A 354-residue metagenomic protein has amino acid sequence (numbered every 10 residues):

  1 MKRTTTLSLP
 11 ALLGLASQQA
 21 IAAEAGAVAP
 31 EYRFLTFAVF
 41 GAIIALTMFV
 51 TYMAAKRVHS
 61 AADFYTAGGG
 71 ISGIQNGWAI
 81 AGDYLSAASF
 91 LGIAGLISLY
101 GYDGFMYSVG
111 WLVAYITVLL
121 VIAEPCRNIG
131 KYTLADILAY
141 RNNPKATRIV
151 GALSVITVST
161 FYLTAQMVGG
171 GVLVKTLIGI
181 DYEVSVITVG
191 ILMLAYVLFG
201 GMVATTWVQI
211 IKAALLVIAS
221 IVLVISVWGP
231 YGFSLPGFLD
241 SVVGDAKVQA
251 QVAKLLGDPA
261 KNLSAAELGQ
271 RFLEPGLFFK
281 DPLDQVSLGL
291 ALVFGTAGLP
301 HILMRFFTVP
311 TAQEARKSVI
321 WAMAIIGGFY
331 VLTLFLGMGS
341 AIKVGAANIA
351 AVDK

Functional and structural regions predicted by a protein language model:
R3-T5, G14, E24-F90, V197-G200: Membrane-interface "cap" regions at the ends of multi-pass membrane proteins
Q18-A22: Sec/Tat signal peptide C-region and signal peptidase I cleavage site
A23-P30, A54, L96-L99, I122-N128 (+3 more regions): Membrane-water interface regions at transmembrane-helix termini and the short interhelical loops of multi-pass membrane
A23-R33, G69-I71, Q75, G92-M106 (+2 more regions): Loop-to-helix junctions at membrane interfaces in multi-pass transport proteins
V28-A54, G95-D136, D284, L288: Extracellular loop-to-transmembrane helix junctions
I44-T47, D83-Y84, W111-Y115, V155-I156 (+4 more regions): Residue-level recognition of pore/gate-forming positions within transmembrane alpha-helices of multi-pass
A45-A62, V121-A135, L192-A195, F199-G201 (+4 more regions): Juxtamembrane interface elements at the cytosolic ends of transmembrane helices in multi-pass membrane proteins
G82, F105-G200, A253-K261, A266 (+3 more regions): Helix-loop-helix module between adjacent transmembrane segments
